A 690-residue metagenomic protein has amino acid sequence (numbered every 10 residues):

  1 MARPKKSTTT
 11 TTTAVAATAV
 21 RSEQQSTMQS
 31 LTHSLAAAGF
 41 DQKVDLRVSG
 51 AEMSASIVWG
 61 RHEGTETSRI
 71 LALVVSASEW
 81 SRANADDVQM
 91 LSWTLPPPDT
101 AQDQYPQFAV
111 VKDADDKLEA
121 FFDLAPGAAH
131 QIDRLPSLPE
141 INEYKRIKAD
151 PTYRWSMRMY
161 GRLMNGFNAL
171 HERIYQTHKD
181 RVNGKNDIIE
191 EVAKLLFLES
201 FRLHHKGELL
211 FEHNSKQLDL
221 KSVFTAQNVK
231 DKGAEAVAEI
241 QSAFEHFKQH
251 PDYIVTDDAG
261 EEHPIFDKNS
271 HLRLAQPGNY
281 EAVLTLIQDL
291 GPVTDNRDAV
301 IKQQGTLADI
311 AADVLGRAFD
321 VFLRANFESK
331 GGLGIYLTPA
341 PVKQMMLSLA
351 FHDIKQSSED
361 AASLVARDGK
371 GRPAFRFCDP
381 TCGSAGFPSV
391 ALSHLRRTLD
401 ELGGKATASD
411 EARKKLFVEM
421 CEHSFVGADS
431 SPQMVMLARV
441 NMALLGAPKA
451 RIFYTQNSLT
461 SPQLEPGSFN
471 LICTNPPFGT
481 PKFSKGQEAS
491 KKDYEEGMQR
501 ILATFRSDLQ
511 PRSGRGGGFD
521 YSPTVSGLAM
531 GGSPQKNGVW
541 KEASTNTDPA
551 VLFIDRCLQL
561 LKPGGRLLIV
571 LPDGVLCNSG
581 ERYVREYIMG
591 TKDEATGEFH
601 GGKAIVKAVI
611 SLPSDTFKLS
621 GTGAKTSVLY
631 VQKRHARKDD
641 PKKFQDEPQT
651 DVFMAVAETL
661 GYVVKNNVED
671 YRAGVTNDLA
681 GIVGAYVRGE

Functional and structural regions predicted by a protein language model:
M1-A51, R61-E63, R556, K592: Acidic-basic catalytic patches of nuclease active cores, encompassing PD-(D/E)XK and other metal-cofactor nuclease
A2-T11, D103-D150: Domain-level recognition of nuclease-like catalytic cores that cleave nucleotide substrates
S56-A72: Active-site beta-strand-loop-beta-strand hairpin of nuclease catalytic cores that positions key catalytic residues
I70-H130: Nucleic-acid nuclease catalytic cores
E79-R82, P466, N470-E690: A conserved structural/catalytic subdomain of Rossmann-like adenosyl-cofactor enzymes
I141-E208, P572: Non-catalytic accessory regions of SAM-dependent methyltransferases
F197, H204-K330: Long recognition/docking surfaces used for binding and targeting
P339-T474, F478-E495, P572-D573, V584-R585 (+2 more regions): Conserved S-adenosyl-L-methionine
